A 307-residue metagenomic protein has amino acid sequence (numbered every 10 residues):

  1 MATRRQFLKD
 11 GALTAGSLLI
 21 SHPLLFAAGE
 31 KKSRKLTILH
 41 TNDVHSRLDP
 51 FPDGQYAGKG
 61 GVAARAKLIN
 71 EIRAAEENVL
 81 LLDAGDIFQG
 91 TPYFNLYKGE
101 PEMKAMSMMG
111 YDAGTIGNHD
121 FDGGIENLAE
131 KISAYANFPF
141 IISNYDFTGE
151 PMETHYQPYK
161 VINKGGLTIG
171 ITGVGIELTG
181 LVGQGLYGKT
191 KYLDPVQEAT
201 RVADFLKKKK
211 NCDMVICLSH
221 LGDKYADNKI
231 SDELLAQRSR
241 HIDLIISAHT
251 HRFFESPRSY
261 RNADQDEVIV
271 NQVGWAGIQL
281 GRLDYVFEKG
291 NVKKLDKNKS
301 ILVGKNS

Functional and structural regions predicted by a protein language model:
A2-G304: Acidic, metal/ion-coordinating pockets
S307: Polyanionic/metal-chelating signatures
